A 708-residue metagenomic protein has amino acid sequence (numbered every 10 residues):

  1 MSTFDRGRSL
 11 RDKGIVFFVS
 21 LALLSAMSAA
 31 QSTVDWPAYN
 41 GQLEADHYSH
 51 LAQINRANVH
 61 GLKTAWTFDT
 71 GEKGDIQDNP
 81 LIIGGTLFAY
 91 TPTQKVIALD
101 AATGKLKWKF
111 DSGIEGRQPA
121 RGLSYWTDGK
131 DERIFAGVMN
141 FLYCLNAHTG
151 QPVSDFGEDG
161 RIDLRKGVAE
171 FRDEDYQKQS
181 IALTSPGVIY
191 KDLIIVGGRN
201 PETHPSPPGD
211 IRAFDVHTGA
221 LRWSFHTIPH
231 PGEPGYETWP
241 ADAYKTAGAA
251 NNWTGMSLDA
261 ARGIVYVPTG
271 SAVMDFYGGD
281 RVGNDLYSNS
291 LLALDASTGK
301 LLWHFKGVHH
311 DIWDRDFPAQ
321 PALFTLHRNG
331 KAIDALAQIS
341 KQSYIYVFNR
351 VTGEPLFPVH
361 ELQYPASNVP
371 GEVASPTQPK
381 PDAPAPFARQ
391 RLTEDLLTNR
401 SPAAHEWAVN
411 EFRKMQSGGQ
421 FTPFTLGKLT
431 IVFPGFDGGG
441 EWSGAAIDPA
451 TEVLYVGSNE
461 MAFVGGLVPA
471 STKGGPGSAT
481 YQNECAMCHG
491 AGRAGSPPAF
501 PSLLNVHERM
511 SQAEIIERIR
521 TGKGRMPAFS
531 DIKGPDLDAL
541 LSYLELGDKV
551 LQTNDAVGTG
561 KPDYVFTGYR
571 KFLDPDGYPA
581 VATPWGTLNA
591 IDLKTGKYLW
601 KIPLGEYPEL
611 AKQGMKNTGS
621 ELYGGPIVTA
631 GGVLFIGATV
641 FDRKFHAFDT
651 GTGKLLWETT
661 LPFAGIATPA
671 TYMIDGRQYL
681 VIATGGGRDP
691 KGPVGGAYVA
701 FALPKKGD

Functional and structural regions predicted by a protein language model:
Q31-T70, K105-S112, Q151-Y176, A220-I228 (+9 more regions): Aromatic (tryptophan-biased) beta-strands that constitute blades/sheets of beta-rich domains
W36-N40, D75-T93, R117-L142, K178-T203 (+9 more regions): Repeat-blade elements of multi-bladed beta-propeller folds
D78-Y90, G438-G465, S471-H489, V557-T659 (+1 more regions): C-terminal substrate/ligand-recognition segments
S112-I211, H217, R222-Y244, N252: Asp-box/WD-like beta-propeller blade repeats and closely related beta-sheet repeat scaffolds
G150, P208-L221, N284-G299, N349-G353 (+3 more regions): Beta-propeller blade signature
A182-T184, I264, K473-G475, A479-L551 (+1 more regions): Extracytoplasmic electron-transfer domains, predominantly the class I c-type cytochrome c fold
V196-G209, V265-L286, M461-K473, Q552-A582 (+1 more regions): Short, conserved, GDST-rich strand-edge loop motifs in beta-rich repeat architectures
E452-G457, M461-V468, A670-D708: Blade-level signature of beta-propeller repeat domains, shared across WD40, Kelch, NHL, RCC1 and BNR/Asp-box propellers
